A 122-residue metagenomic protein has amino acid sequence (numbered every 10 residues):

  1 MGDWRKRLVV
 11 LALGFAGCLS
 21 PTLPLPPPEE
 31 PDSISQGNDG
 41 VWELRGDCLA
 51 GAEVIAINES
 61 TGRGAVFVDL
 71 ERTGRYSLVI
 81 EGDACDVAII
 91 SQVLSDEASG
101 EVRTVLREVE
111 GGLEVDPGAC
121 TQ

Functional and structural regions predicted by a protein language model:
M1-C18: Sec-dependent bacterial lipoprotein signal peptides
L19-Q122: Ser/Thr-rich low-complexity repeats and stalk/linker segments
